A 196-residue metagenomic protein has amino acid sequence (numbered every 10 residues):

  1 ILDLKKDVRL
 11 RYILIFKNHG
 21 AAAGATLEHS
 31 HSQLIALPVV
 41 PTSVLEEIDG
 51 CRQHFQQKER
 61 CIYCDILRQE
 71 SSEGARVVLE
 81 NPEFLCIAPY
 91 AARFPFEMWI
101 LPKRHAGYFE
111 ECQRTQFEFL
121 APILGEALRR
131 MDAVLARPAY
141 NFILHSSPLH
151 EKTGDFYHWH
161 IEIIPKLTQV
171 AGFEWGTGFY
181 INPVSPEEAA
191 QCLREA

Functional and structural regions predicted by a protein language model:
I1-A196: HIT superfamily nucleotide-processing domains
